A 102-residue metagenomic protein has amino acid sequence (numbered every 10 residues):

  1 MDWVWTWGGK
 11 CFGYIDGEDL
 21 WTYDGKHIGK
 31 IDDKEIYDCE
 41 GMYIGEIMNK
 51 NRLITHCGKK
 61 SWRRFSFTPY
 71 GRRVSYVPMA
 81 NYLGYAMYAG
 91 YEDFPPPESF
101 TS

Functional and structural regions predicted by a protein language model:
M1-D2, M42-S102: Long terminal segments
M1-Y14: Short, compositionally biased leader-like segments
W3-V4, D19-W21, I36-Y37, L53: Well-ordered beta-strand segments characteristic of repetitive beta-sheet solenoids
W5-W7, Y23, R64: Intrinsic disorder/low-complexity segments enriched in polar/charged and small flexible residues
